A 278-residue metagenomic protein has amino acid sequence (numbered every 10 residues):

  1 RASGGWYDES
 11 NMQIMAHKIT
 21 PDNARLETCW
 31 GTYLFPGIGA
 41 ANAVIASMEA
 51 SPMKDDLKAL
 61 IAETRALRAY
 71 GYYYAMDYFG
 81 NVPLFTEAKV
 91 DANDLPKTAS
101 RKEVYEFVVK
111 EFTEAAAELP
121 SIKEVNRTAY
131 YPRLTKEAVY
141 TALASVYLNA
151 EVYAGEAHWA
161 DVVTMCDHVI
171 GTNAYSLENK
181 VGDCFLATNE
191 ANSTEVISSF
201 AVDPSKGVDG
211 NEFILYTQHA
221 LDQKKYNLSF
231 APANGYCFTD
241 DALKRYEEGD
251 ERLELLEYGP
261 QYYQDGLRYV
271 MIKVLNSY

Functional and structural regions predicted by a protein language model:
R1-G5, F85, P120-T141, L148-A220: Short, surface-exposed recognition loops and adjoining beta-strand edges that mediate ligand/DNA contacts, enriched
G4-F79, L95-E106, F112-N126, Y278: Conserved, well-structured interaction surfaces
G5-W6, A75-L84, K206-G207, Y262-D265: Proline-centered turn/helix-capping motifs that create local helix->coil transitions or kinks
E9-G31, H168-Y278: Elongated scaffold/linker segments in the mid-to-C-terminal portions of large proteins
F35, G39, E106, E137-A142 (+1 more regions): A structural signal for well-ordered alpha-helical segments within the folded catalytic domains of diverse enzymes
Y72, V146-Y147: Hydrophobic face of amphipathic alpha-helices that form TPR/SEL1-like repeat modules and related alpha-solenoid
G80-E106, Y153-A160: Short coil/linker segments at helix-helix boundaries
